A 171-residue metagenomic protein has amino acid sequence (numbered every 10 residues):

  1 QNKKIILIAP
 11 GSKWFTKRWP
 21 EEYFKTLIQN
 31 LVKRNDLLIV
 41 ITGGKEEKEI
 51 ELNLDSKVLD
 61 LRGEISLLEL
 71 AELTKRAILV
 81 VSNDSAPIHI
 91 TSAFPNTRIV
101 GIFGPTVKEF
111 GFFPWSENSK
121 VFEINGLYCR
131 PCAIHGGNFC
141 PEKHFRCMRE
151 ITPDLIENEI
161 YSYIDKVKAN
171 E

Functional and structural regions predicted by a protein language model:
Q1-I6: Nucleotide-sugar donor-binding and catalytic loop/hinge architecture of NDP-sugar-dependent glycosyltransferases
L7-T16: Conserved acidic, metal-coordinating active-site core of Asp-based, Mg2+-dependent phosphoryl-transfer enzymes
S12, P20-P105: Donor-binding and catalytic core of enzymes assembling or modifying cell-surface/extracellular glycoconjugates
R18, E72, G111-F113: Short histidine-centered beta-strand/loop micro-motifs that create catalytic or ligand/metal-coordination sites
D60-L61, S92-E171: Nucleotide-sugar donor-binding patch of glycosyltransferase catalytic domains
